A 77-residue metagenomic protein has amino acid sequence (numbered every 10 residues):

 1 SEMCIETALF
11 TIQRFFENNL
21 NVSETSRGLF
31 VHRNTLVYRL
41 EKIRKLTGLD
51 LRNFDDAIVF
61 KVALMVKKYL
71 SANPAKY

Functional and structural regions predicted by a protein language model:
S1-Y77: Cytosolic nucleotide-utilizing catalytic cores of signal-transduction proteins
